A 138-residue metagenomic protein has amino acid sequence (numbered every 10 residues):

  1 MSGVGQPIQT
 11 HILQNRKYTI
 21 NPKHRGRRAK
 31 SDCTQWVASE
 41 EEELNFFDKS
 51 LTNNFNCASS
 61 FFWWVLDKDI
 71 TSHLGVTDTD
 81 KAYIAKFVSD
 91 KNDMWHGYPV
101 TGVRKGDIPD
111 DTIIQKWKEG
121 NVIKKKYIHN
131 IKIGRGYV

Functional and structural regions predicted by a protein language model:
S2-I108, T112-V122, Y127: Functional cores of ribonucleases/endoribonucleases
I123-V138: TerminUS-proximal long segments
